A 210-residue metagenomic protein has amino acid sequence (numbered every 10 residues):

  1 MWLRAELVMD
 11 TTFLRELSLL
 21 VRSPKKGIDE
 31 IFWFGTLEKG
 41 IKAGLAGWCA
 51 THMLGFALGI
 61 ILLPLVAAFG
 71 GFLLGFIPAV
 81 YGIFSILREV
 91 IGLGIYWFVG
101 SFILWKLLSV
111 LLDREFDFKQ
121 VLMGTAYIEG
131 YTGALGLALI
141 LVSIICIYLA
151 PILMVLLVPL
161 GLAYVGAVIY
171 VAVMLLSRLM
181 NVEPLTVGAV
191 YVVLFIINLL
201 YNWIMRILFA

Functional and structural regions predicted by a protein language model:
W2-K119: Selected alpha-helical membrane-embedding segments in polytopic membrane proteins
G55-L93, L139-V165, N202-A210: Membrane-helix interface segments in multi-pass membrane proteins
W105-W203: Hydrophobic alpha-helical transmembrane segments and adjacent short intramembrane/lumenal linkers of inner/organellar
